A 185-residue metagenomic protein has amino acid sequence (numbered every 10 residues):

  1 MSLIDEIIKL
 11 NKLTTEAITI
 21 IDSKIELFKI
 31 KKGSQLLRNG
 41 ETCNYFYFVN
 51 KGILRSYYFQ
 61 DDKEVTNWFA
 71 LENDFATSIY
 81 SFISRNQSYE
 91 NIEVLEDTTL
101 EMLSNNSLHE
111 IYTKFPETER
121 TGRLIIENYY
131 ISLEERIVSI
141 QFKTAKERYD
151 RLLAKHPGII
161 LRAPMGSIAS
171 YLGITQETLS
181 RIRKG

Functional and structural regions predicted by a protein language model:
M1-E26: Cyclic nucleotide-binding regulatory module and flanking cytosolic helices
L3, Y129-V138: Short, Lys/Arg-enriched N-terminal segment that forms or immediately precedes the first helix of a structured domain
E26, Q35, I53-Y58, T99-L100: Short beta-strand segments in beta-sandwich/barrel cores
G33, N44, F48-R55, E72-N73: Glycine- and acidic-residue-biased ligand/ion/polar-headgroup-sensing regions
L36-E41: Short phosphate-coordinating micro-motif centered on Lys-Gly-acidic
Y57, S78-I79, E110-I111, L152 (+1 more regions): Residues that scaffold the ATP/ADP-binding catalytic core of kinase and kinase-like folds
V65-L124: Cyclic-nucleotide recognition modules
K143-G185: Phosphate-/nucleic-acid-contacting segments
